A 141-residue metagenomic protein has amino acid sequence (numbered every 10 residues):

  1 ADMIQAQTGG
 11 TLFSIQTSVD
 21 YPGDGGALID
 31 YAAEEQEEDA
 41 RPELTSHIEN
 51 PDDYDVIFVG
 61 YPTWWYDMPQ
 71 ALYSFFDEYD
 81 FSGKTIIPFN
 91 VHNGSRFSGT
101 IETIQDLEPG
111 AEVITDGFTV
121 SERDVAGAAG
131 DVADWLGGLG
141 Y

Functional and structural regions predicted by a protein language model:
A1-V59, Y66-M68, Y73, D77 (+1 more regions): N-terminal beta1-alpha1-beta2 submodule of the flavodoxin-like/Rossmannoid cofactor-binding fold
T8-G10, K84, A111-E112: A structural micro-motif
L12-S14, I57-G60, I87-N90, T115-D116: Structural recognition of the beta-strand scaffold that forms the well-ordered cores of secreted hydrolase catalytic
E49, G60, W64-M68, H92-R96 (+1 more regions): Extracytoplasmic/periplasmic, Sec-exported soluble proteins
P51, D77-G83, L107-G110: Short, conserved loop/helix-junction motifs that constitute active-site signature segments in enzyme catalytic cores
A71-T85, F118-A128: Short flexible/disordered coil segments
I87-V120, D124: Short, glycine-/small-residue-rich phosphate/pyrophosphate-handling segment
V113-Y141: Glycine-rich phosphate/pyrophosphate-binding loop and the adjoining helix
